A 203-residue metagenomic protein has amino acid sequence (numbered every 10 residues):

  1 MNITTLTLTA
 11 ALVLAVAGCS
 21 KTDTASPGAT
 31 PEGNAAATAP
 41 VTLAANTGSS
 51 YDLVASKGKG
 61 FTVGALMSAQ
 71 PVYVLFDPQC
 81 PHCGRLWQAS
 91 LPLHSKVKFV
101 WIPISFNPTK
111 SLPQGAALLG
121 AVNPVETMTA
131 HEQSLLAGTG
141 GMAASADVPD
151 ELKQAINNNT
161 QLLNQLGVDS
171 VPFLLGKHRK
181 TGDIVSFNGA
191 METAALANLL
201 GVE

Functional and structural regions predicted by a protein language model:
M1-A17: Sec-dependent bacterial lipoprotein signal peptides
L14-A15, C19-K110, D147-S170, T193-E203: Extracytoplasmic thiol/disulfide redox context detector
P108-A195: Thiol/selenol-based redox catalytic cores and closely related redox-interacting motifs
